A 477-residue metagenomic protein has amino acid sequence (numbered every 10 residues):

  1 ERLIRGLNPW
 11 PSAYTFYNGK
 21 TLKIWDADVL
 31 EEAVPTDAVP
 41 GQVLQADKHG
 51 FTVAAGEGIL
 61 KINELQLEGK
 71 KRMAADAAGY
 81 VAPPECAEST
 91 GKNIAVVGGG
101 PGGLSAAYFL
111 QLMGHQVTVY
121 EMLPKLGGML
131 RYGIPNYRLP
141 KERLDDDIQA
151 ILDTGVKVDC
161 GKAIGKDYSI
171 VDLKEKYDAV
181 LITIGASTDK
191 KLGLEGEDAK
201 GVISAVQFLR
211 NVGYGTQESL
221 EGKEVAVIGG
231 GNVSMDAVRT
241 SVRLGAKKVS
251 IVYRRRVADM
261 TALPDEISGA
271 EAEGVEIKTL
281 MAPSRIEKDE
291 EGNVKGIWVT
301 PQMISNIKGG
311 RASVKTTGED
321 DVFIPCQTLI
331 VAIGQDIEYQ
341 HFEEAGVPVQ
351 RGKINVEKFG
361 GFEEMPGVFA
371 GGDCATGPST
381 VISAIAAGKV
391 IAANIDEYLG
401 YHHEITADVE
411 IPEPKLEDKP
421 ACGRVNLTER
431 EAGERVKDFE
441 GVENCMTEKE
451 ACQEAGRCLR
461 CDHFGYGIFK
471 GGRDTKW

Functional and structural regions predicted by a protein language model:
E1-A78, A82-P84: An anion-binding loop in the catalytic cleft
D76-A87, Q149-K166, D189-L244, V349-M365: Glycine-rich dinucleotide-binding loop and its adjacent helix/turn
K92-I164, K190-G193, Q207, D236-I286 (+5 more regions): Beta1-alpha1 glycine-rich phosphate/pyrophosphate-binding loop at the start of Rossmann-like nucleotide-binding domains
N93-A95, D145-L194, R285-W298, M303-N306 (+2 more regions): Feature captures the FAD/FMN-dependent oxidoreductase FAD-binding
G100-P101, K125, G231-V233, D336 (+1 more regions): Residue-level detector of alpha-helix initiation sites
D198-K223, I307-P378, E417-K419: FAD-site-proximal beta/loop scaffold in flavoenzymes
S268-G269, A282-K288, N293-V294, S305 (+2 more regions): Mid-to-C-terminal Rossmann-like scaffold of FAD/NAD(P)H-dependent oxidoreductases
C374-H402: A conserved FAD-binding loop/helix module that cradles the flavin
